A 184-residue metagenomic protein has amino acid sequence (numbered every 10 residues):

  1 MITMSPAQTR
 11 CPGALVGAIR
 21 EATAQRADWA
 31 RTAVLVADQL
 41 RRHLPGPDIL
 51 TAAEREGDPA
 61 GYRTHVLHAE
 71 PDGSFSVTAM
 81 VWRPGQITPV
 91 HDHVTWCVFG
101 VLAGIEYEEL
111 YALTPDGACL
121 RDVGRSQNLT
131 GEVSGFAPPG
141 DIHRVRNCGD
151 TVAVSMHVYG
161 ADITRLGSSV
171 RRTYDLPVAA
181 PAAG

Functional and structural regions predicted by a protein language model:
M1-D48: N-terminal leader/capping segments at the start of a protein or of a new domain
R55-P84, V133: A short glycine-rich, His/Asp/Glu-containing loop-to-beta-strand
T78-D92, P138-G140: Conserved short histidine dyad/triad with adjacent acidic residue
P89-H91, E108-E109, I142-C148: Short beta-strand His + acidic residue motifs that chelate non-heme Fe in jelly-roll/DSBH and cupin folds
T95-Y111: Glycine- and acidic-residue-biased ligand/ion/polar-headgroup-sensing regions
V98-G100, D150-R165: A short hydrophobic beta-strand segment most commonly corresponding to one strand of the jelly-roll/cupin
L113-I142: Short acidic-glycine-tyrosine-enriched beta hairpin
V158, L166-G184: Domain-scale activation on soluble regions of proteins
